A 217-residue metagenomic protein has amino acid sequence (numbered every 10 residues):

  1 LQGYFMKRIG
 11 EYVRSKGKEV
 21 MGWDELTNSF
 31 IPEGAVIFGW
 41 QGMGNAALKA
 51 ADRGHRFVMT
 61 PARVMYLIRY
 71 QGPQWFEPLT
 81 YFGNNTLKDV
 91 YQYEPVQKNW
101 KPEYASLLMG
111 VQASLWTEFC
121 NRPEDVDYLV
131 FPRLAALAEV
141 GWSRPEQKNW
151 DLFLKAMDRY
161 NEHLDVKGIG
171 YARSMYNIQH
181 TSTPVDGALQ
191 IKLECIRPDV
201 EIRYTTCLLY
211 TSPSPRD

Functional and structural regions predicted by a protein language model:
L1-E33, Q41-M43, A47: Active-site neighborhood of glycoside hydrolase catalytic domains
V13, I37, L134: Conserved, mostly hydrophobic/aromatic
V20-G22, I37-F38, F57-M59, M109-A113: Hydrophobic faces of well-ordered beta-strands that scaffold small-molecule active sites in alpha/beta enzyme cores
G54-V58, M65-Y70: Polar, glycine-rich mid-to-C-terminal structural blocks that act as macromolecule-binding/assembly scaffolds
M109-D151: Substrate-binding cleft of secreted/luminal carbohydrate-active enzymes
C120, A138-P198: C-terminal functional modules
R203-T205: Beta-strand signatures of extracellular beta-sandwich domains
Y210-D217: Conserved small/polar residues in nucleotide/adenosyl-binding loops
